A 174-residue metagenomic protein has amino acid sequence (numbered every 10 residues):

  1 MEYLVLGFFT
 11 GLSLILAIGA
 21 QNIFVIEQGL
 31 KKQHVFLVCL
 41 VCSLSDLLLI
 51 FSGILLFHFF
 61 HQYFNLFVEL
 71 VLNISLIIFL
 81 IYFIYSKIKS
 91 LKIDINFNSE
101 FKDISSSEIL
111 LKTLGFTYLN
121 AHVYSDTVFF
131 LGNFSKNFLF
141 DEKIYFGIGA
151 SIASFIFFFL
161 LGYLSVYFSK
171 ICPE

Functional and structural regions predicted by a protein language model:
M1, S106-T127: Selected transmembrane alpha-helices and immediately adjacent juxtamembrane segments of polytopic inner-membrane
M1-L66, V128-Y145: Juxtamembrane transmembrane-helix termini in multi-pass membrane transport proteins
Y3, F64-I95, S151-L161, S169-E174: Selective transmembrane alpha-helices of multi-pass membrane proteins
F8, L12, L16, Y85 (+1 more regions): Hydrophobic/aromatic residues within the transmembrane alpha-helices of Major Facilitator Superfamily
L16, A20, H122-S125, F155 (+1 more regions): Hydrophobic transmembrane alpha-helices of Major Facilitator Superfamily
S45-F57, F83, Y124, F157-S165: Alpha-helical transmembrane segments and their lipid-water interface positions in multi-pass membrane proteins
I93-E108: Flexible interhelical linker loops that connect adjacent transmembrane helices in multi-pass membrane transporters
